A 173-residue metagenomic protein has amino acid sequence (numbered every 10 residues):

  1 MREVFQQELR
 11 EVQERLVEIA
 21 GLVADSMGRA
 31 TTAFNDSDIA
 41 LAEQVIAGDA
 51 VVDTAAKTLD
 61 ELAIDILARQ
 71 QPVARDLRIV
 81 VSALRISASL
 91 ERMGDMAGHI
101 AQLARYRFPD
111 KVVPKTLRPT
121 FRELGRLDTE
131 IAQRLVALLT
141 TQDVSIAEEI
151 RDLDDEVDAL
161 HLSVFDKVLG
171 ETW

Functional and structural regions predicted by a protein language model:
M1-W173: Cytosolic, long alpha-helical scaffolding segments
